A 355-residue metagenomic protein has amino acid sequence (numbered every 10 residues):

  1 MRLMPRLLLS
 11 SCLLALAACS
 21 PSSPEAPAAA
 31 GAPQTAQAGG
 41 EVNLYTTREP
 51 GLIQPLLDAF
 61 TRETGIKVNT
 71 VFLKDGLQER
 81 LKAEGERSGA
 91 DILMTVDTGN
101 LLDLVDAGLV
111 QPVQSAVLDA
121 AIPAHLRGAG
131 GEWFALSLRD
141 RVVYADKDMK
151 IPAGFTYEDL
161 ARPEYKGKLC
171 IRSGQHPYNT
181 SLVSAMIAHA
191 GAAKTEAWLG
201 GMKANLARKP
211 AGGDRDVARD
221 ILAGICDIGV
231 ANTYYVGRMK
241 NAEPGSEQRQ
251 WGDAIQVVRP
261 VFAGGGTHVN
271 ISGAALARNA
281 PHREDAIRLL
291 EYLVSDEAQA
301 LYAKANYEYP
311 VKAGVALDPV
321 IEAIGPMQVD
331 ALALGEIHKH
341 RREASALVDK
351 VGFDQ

Functional and structural regions predicted by a protein language model:
A15-A18: C-terminal motif of bacterial Sec signal peptides marking the signal peptidase cleavage site
P21-S22, P27-L102: Early extracytoplasmic/lumenal segment of secretory-pathway proteins
Y45-R48, A129-G130, A145-K147, P152 (+3 more regions): Short beta-strand->loop
S88-L93, Q111-V143, E158, K168-I171: A structural signal for short loop-to-beta-strand junctions that line the ligand-binding cleft of periplasmic/secreted
A120-P123, L138-R139, L199-K203, R208-A211 (+1 more regions): Periplasmic-binding protein-like
Y144-M149, V269-H282, L301-K304: A bilobed periplasmic-binding-protein/Venus flytrap-type ligand-binding module shared by bacterial periplasmic
K168-Q175, Y292-A313: Periplasmic-binding protein-like
A185, H189-V258: Ligand-binding pocket segment of bilobal, Venus flytrap-like solute-binding proteins
